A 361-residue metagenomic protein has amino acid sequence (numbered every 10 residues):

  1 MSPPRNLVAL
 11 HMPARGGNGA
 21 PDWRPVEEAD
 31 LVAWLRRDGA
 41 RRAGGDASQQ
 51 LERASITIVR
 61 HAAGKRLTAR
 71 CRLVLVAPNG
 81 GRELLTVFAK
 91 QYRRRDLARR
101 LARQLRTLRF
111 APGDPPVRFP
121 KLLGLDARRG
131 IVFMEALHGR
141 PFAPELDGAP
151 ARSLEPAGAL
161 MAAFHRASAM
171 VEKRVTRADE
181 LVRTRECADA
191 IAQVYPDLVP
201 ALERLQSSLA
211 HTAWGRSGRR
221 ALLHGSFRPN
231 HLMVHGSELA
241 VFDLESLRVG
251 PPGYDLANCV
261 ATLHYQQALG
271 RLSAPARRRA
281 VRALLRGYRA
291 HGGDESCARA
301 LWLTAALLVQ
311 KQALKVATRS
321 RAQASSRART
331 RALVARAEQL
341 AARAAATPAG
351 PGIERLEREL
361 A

Functional and structural regions predicted by a protein language model:
M1-G64, R70-P78, Y92: Non-catalytic localization/regulatory regions flanking kinase domains
S2, P120-K121, A127-R129, A136 (+5 more regions): A cross-family kinase active-site recognition segment
P25-A40, G44, T86-R129, E145-A163: A conserved alpha-helical element in kinase catalytic cores
D30-E52, T57, M170-G225, G352 (+1 more regions): An alpha-helical support segment within catalytic cores of ATP-dependent transferases
T57-E83, V132, L209-Y254: Active-site acidic catalytic loop and adjacent metal/ATP-binding pocket of ATP-dependent phosphoryl transfer enzymes
R94, G139-F142, L239, L247-V249: Activation segment
R106-P112, H165-A169, H264-Q267, G292: Protein kinase-like catalytic domain
Y254-G292, A306-A324: Active-site activation/catalytic loop segments of kinase-like enzymes and analogous catalytic loops in related
